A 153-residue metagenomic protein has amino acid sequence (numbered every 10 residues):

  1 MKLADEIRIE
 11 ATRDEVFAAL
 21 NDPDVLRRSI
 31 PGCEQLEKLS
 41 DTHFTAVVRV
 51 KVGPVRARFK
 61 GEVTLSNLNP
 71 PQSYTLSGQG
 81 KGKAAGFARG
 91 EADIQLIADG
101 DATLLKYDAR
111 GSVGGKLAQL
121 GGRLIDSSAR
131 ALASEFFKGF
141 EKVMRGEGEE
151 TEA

Functional and structural regions predicted by a protein language model:
M1-K51, E152-A153: Hydrophobic ligand-binding cavity/cleft-lining segments
K2-E6, H43-T45, R58-K60, S73 (+2 more regions): Intrinsic-disorder/low-complexity, polar/charged segments enriched in Ser/Thr/Lys/Arg/Asp/Glu/Gln
D5, E34, K60-N67, G90-A98: Hydrophobic/aromatic beta-strand elements that line small-molecule binding cavities or substrate pockets in beta-rich
T12, D41, P70, D99-A102: Short strand-connecting beta-turns/loops that link adjacent beta-strands
V16, L20, L26, L65 (+2 more regions): Hydrophobic pocket/interface hotspot
K38-K81, E135: Glycine-rich portal/gate segments that line the openings of hydrophobic small-molecule binding cavities
G80-S127: Beta-strand/loop substructures that line and gate deep hydrophobic ligand-binding cavities in soluble
K116-A153: A conserved amphipathic terminal alpha-helix motif
